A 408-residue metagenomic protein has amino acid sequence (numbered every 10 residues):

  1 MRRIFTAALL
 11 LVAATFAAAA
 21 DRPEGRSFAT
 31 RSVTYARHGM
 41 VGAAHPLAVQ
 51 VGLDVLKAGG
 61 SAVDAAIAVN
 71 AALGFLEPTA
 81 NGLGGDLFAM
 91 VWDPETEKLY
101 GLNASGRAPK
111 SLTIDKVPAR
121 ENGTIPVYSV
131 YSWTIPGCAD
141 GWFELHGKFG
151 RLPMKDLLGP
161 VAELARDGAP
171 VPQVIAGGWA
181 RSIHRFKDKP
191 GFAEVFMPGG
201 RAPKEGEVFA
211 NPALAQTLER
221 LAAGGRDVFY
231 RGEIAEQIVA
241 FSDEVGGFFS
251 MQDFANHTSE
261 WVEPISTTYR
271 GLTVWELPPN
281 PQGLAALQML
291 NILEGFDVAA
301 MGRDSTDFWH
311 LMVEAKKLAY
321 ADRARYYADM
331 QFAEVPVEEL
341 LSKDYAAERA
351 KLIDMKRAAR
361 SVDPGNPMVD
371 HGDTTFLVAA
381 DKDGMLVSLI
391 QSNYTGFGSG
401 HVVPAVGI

Functional and structural regions predicted by a protein language model:
M1-A8: Bacterial N-terminal signal peptides that target proteins for export
L10-A18: Hydrophobic h-region of N-terminal signal peptides that target proteins for export in Gram-negative bacteria
A20-Q50, A62-G224, F229-R231, E236-P281 (+2 more regions): Noncatalytic scaffold domains of N-terminal-nucleophile
R37-G39, D86-F88, V262-P264, A286 (+3 more regions): Short glycine-rich loop/turn motifs
R107, Y394-G396: A short acidic/small-residue loop/turn micro-motif
L112, G396-I408: A short, polar/charged loop-to-alpha-helix boundary motif
G295-N393, V403-V406: Internal maturation/activation junctions in enzymes
